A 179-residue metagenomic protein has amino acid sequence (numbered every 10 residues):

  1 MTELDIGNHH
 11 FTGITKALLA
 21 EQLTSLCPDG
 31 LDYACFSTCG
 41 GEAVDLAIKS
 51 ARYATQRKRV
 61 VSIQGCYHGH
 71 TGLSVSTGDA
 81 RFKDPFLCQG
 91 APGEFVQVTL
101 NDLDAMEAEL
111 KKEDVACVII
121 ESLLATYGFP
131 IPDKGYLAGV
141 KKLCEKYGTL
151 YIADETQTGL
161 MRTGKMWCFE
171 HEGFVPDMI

Functional and structural regions predicted by a protein language model:
M1-I14, L18-C35: Glycine-rich phosphate-binding segment of PLP-dependent enzymes
E3-L4, L103, S122-T126: A short, flexible beta-alpha/helix-coil linker loop
L19-Q22, L26, E109, G135 (+1 more regions): Alpha-helical structural signal in soluble globular domains
E21-C117: PLP-dependent aspartate aminotransferase-fold enzymes
D114-F129: Short acidic, glycine-rich surface-loop motifs adjacent to enzyme active sites
A116-C117, L150, M178: Short, Asp-centered acidic motifs that coordinate Mg2+ and/or phosphate in catalytic or ligand-binding sites
P130-G164: Catalytic PLP-binding core of fold-type I/II PLP enzymes
C168-I179: Conserved active-site segment immediately N-terminal to the catalytic lysine that forms the internal aldimine
